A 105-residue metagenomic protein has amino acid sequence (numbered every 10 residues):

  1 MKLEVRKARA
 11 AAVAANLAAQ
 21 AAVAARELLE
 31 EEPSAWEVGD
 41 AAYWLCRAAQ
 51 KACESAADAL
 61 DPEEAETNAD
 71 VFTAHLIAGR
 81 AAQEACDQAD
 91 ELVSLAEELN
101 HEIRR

Functional and structural regions predicted by a protein language model:
M1-R105: Long, low-complexity or tandemly repetitive, helically biased scaffold regions used for multimeric assembly/adhesion
